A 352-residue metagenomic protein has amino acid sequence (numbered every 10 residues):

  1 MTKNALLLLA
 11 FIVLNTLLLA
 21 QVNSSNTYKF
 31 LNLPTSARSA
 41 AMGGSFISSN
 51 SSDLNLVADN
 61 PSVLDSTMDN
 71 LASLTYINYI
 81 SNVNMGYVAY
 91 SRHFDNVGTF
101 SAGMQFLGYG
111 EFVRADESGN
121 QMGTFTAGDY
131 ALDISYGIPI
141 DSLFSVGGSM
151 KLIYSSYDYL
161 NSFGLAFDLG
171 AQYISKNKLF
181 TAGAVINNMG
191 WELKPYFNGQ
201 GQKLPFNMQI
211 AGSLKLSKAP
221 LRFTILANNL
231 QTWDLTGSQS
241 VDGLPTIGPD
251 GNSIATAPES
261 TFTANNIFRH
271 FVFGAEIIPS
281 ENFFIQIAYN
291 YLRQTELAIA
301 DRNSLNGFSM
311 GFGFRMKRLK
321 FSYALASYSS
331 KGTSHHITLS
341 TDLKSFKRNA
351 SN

Functional and structural regions predicted by a protein language model:
M1-S25, G212, A275: Bacterial Sec-dependent N-terminal signal peptides
Q21-N352: Subset of outer-membrane beta-barrel
